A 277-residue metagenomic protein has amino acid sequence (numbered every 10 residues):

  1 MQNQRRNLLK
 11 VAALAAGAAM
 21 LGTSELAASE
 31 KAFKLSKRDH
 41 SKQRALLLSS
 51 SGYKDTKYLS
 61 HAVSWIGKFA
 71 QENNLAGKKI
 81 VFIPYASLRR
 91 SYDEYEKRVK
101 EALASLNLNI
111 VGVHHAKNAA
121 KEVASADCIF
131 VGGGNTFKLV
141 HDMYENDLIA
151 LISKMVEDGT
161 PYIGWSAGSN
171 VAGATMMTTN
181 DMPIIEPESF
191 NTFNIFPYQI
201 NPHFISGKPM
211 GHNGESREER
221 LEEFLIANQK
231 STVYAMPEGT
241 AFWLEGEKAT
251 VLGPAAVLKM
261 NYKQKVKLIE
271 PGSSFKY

Functional and structural regions predicted by a protein language model:
M1-N3, N7: Secretory targeting signals
N7-S29: N-terminal export signals
S36-L75, S87-K97, T178, M182-Y277: C-terminal and late-domain segments of enzyme folds
I80, I129, S166, I200 (+1 more regions): A residue-level signal for conserved active-site and pocket-lining positions in enzyme catalytic cores
F82-Y144: Portal/gating segments that form or line small-molecule/metal binding sites
F130-G133, M155-T175: Catalytic nucleophile loop
V140-E157: Helix-hairpin-helix/helix-loop-helix acidic hairpins
